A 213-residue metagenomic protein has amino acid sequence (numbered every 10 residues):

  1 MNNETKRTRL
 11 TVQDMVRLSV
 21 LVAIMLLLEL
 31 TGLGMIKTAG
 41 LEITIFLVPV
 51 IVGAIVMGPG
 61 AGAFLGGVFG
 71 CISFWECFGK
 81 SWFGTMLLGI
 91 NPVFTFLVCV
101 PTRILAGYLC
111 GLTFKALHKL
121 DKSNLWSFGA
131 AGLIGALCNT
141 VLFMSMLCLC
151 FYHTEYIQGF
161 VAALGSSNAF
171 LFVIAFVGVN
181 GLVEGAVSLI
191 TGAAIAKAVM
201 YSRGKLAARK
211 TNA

Functional and structural regions predicted by a protein language model:
M1-A213: Loop-helix junctions at membrane interfaces
